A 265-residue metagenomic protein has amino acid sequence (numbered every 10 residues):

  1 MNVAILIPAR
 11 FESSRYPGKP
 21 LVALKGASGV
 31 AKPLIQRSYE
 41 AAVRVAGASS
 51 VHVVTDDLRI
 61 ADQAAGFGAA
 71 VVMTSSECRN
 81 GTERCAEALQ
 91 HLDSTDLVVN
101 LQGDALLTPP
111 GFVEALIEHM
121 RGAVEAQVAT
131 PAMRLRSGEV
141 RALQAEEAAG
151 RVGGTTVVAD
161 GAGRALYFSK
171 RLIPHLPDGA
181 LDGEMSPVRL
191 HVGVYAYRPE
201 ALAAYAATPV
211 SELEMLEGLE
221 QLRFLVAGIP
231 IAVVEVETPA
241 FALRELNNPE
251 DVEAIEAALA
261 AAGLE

Functional and structural regions predicted by a protein language model:
N2-V54: N-terminal glycine-rich phosphate-binding loop and ensuing alpha1 helix
I5, V51-V53, V98, A129 (+2 more regions): Hydrophobic/aromatic residues located in beta-strands of well-ordered beta-sheets within soluble catalytic
F11, S75-G81, T238-A240: Short, acidic/turn-prone active-site loops that include or flank metal/cofactor- and phosphate-binding residues
A48, S94-T95, A123-V128: Short, high-confidence coil segments that cap the C-terminus of an alpha-helix and link into the following beta-strand
H52, L58-E118: Short phosphate-binding loop-to-helix
T108-S211: Conserved core of the sugar-phosphate nucleotidyltransferase
F168, D182-E265: Conserved alpha/beta core of the MobA/IspD/sugar-nucleotide pyrophosphorylase nucleotidyltransferase superfamily
